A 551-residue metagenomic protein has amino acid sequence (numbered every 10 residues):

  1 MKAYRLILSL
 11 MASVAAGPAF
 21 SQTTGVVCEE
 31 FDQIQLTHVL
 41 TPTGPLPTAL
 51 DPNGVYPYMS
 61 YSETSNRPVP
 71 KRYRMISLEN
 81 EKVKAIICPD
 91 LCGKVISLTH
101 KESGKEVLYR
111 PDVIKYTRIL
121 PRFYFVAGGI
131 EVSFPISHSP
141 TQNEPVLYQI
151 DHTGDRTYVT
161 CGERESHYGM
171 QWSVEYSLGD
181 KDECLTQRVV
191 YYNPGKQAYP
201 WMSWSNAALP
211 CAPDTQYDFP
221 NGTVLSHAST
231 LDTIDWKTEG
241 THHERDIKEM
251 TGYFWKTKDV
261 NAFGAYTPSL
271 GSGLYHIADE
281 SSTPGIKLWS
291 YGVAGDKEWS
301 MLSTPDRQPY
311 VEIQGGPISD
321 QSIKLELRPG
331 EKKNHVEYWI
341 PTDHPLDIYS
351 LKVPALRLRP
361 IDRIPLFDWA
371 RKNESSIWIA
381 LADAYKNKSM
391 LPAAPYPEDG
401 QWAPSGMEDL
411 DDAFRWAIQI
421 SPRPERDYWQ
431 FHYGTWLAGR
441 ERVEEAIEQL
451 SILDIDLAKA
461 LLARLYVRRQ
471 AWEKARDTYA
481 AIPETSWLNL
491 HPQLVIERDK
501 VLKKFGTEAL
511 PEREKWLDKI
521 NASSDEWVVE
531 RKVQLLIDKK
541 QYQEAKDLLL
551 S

Functional and structural regions predicted by a protein language model:
V26-Y58, Y73-E144, W289: Acidic-aromatic substrate-binding/catalytic surfaces of carbohydrate-active enzymes
E29-V39, I76, P89-L91, S97 (+3 more regions): A contiguous, surface-exposed recognition patch within enzymatic or periplasmic domains that forms
T43-P70, M75-E79, V126-C184, P200 (+2 more regions): Extended, loop-rich substrate-binding clefts of extracytoplasmic carbohydrate-active enzymes
S65-R67, E79, A85-S103, C161-P213 (+2 more regions): Acidic, contiguous internal or C-terminal segments within carbohydrate-active enzymes that form a structured patch used
I76-E81, A85-I87, L147-I150, V189 (+1 more regions): Short Pro-Gly-centered flexible turn/kink motifs
R359-K372, S376-L381, M407-Q419, R442-I452 (+3 more regions): Alpha-helical repeat scaffolds
K388-Y396, S421-F431, L453-L461, S486-E497 (+4 more regions): Generic helix N-cap/helix-start motif at coil->alpha-helix transitions
T435, R464, E497-K500, Q534: Residue-level recognition of tetratricopeptide repeat
